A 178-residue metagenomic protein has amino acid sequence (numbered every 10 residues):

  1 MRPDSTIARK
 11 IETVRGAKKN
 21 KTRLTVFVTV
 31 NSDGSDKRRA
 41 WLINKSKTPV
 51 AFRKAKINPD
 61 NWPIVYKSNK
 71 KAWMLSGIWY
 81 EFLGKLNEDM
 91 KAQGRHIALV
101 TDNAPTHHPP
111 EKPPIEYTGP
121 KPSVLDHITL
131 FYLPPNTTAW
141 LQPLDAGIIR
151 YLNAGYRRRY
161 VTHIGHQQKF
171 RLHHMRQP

Functional and structural regions predicted by a protein language model:
M1-P178: RecA-like helicase/translocase P-loop NTPase motor core
